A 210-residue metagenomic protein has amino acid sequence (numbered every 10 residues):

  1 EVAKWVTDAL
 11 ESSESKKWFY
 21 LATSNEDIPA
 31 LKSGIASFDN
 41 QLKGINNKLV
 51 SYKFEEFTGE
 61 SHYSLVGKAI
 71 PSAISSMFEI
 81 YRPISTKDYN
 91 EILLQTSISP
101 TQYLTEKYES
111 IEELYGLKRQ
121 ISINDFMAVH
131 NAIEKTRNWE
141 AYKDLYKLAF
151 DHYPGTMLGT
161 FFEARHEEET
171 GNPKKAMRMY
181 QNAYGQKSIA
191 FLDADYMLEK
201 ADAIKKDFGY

Functional and structural regions predicted by a protein language model:
V2-S51, E56: The feature captures the conserved acid-bearing segment of alpha/beta-hydrolase catalytic domains
A36-D39, N46-Q102, E109, Y115-G116: C-terminal catalytic histidine-bearing segment of alpha/beta-hydrolase fold enzymes
D125, G159, D193-M197: TPR alpha-solenoid repeat register
N131, R165-E168, E199-A203: Residue-level recognition of tetratricopeptide repeat
N138-W139, P173: TPR-repeat structural position
